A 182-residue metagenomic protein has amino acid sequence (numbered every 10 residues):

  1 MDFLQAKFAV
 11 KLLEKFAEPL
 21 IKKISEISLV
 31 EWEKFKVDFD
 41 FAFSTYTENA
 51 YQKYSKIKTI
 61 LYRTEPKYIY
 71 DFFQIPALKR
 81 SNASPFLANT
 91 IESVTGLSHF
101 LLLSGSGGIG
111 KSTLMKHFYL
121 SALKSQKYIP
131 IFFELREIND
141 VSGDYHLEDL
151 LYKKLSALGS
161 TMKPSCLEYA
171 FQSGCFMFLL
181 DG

Functional and structural regions predicted by a protein language model:
M1-G182: P-loop NTP-binding cores centered on the Walker
